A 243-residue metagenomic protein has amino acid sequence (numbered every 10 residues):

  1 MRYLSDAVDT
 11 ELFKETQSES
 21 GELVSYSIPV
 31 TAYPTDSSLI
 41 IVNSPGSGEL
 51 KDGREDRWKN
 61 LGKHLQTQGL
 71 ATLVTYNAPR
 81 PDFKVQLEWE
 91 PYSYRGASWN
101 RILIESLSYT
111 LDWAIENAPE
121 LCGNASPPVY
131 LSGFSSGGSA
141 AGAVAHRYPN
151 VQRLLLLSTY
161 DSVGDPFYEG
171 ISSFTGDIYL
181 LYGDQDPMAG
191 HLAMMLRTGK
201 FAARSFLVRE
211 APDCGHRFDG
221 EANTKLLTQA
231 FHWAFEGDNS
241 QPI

Functional and structural regions predicted by a protein language model:
M1-A32: A domain-start/cap signature at the N-terminus of enzymes
G21-N124: Serine-hydrolase catalytic machinery in alpha/beta-hydrolase-like enzymes
N43-S44, L157, A211: Alpha/beta-hydrolase
F83-Q86, S93, R204-I243: C-terminal catalytic histidine-bearing segment of alpha/beta-hydrolase fold enzymes
Y109-F174: Primarily recognizes the serine-hydrolase "nucleophile elbow" in alpha/beta-hydrolase and SGNH/GDSL folds
F174, L180-Y182: Short beta-strand/loop motif that positions the catalytic acidic residue of the alpha/beta-hydrolase fold
D184-G190: Acidic catalytic loop of the alpha/beta-hydrolase fold
G190-S205: Conserved loop-alpha-helix segment in the C-terminal half of the alpha/beta-hydrolase fold that carries the catalytic
